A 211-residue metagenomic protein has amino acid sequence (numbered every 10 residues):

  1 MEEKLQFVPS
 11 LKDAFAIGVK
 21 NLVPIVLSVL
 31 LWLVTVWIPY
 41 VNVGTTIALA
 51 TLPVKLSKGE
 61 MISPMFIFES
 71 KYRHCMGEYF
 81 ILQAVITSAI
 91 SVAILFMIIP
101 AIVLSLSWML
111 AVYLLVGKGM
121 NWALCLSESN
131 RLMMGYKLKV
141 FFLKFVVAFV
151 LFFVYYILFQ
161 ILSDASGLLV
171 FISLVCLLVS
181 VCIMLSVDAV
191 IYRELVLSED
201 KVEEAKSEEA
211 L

Functional and structural regions predicted by a protein language model:
M1, L195-L211: Short, charged juxtamembrane terminal tails flanking transmembrane helices
E2-V34, F68-V92, L104-Y156, A210-L211: Interfacial aromatic "cap" segments that immediately flank transmembrane helices in multipass membrane proteins
L33-M61, I90-S127, A165-E199: Selective recognition of hydrophobic, aromatic-rich stretches within alpha-helical transmembrane segments of polytopic
G59-S70: Membrane-helix interface linkers and caps
Q83, F159-Q160, V196: Generic alpha-helical secondary structure signal
I157-A165: Juxtamembrane "helix-exit" motif on the non-cytosolic side of transmembrane helices
